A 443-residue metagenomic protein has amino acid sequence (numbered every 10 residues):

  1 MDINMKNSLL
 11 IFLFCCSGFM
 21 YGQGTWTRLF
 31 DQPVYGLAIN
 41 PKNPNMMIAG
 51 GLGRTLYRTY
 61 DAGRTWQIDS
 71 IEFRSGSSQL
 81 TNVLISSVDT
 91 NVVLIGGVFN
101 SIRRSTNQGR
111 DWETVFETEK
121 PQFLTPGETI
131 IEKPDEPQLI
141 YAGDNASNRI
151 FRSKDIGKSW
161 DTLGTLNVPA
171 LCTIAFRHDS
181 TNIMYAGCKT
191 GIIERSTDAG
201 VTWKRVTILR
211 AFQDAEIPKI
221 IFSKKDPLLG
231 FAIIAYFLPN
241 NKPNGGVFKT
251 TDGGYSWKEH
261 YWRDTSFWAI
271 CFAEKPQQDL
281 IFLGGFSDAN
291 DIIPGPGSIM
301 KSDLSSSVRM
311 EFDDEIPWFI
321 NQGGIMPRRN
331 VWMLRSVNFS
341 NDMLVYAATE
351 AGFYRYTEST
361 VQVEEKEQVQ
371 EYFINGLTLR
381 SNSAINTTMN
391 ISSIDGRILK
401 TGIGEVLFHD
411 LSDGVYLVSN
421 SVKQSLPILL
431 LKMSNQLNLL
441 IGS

Functional and structural regions predicted by a protein language model:
Y21-T55, A62: An edge-strand/N-cap motif at the start of beta-rich repeat modules
L37, V83, I130-I131, T173-I174 (+3 more regions): Hydrophobic core register within WD40 beta-propeller blades
P41, T59-Y60, S87, S105-G109 (+6 more regions): Conserved Ser/Thr-centered positions that define the repeating blades of beta-propeller domains
R54-R58, N100-R104, N148-R152, G191-R195 (+3 more regions): A short loop-to-beta-strand structural motif that recurs across blades of beta-propeller domains
P327-T360: Blade-level signature of beta-propeller repeat domains, shared across WD40, Kelch, NHL, RCC1 and BNR/Asp-box propellers
Y356-T378, N382-A384, K432-S443: Residue-level detector of functionally pivotal "anchor" positions at catalytic/ligand-binding pockets or at interdomain
I391-L399, Y416: Short, glycine-anchored, charge-dense loop/turn motifs used at functional sites
D413-S443: C-terminal tail/sorting-segment detector
